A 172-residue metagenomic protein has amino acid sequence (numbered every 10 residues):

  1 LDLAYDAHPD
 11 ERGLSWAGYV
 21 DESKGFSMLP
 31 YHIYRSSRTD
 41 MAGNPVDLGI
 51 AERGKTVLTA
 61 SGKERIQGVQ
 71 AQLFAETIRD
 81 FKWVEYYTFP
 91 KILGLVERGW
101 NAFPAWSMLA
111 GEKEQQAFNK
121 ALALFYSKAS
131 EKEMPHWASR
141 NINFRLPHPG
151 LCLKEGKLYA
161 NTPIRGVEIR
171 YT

Functional and structural regions predicted by a protein language model:
L1-A105: Active-site core of glycosidic bond-cleaving carbohydrate-active enzymes
L109-T172: Short, compositionally stereotyped local motifs that mark structural "simplifiers"
